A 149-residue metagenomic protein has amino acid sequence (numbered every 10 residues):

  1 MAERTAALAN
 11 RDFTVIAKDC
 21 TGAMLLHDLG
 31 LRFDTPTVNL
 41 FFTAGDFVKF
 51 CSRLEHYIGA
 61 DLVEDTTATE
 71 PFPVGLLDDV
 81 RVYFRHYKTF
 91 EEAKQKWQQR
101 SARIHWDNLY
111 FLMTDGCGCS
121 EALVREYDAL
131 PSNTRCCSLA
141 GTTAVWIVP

Functional and structural regions predicted by a protein language model:
M1-P149: Extracellular glycan-modifying ectodomains
